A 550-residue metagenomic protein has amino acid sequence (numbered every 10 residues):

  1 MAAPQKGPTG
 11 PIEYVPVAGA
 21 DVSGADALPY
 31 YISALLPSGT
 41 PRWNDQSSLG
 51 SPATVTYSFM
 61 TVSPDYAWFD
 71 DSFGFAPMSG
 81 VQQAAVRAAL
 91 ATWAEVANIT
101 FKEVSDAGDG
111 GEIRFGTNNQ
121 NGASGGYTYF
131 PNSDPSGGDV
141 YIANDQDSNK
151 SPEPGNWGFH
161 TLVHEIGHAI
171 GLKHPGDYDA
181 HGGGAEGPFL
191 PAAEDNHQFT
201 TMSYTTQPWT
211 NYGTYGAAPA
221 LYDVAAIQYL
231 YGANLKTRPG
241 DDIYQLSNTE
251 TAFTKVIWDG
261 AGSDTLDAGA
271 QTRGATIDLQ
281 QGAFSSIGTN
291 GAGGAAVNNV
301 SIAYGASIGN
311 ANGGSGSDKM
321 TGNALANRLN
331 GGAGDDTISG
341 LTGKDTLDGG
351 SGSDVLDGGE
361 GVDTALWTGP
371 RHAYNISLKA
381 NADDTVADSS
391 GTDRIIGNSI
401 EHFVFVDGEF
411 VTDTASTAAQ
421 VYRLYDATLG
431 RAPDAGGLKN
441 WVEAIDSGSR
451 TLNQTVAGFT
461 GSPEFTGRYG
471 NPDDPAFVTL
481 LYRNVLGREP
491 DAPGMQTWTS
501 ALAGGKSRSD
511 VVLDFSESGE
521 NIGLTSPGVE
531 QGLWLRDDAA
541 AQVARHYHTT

Functional and structural regions predicted by a protein language model:
M1-M78, T364: Disordered inhibitory propeptide/activation segment of secreted metzincin zinc metalloprotease zymogens, centered on
T54-T56, M60, P64-D65, E186-D195 (+8 more regions): GD-rich hexapeptide-repeat beta-solenoids
A67-A107, A261, D267-A270: Zn2+-dependent metallopeptidase catalytic core
F75-A76, N144-L162: Short pre-active-site segment immediately N-terminal to the catalytic Zn-binding motif
G116-G122, T128-S133, N156-P219: The catalytic-center signature of Zn2+-dependent metalloproteases
A217, E401-T550: Substrate/cofactor-recognition hotspot
Y244, I257, L266, I277 (+12 more regions): Hydrophobic "rung" positions of tandem beta-strand repeat architectures that form parallel beta-solenoids
A261, A270-T272, Q281, N312-S317 (+7 more regions): Extracellular, beta-strand-rich repeat scaffolds characterized by small/acidic residue-biased motifs
